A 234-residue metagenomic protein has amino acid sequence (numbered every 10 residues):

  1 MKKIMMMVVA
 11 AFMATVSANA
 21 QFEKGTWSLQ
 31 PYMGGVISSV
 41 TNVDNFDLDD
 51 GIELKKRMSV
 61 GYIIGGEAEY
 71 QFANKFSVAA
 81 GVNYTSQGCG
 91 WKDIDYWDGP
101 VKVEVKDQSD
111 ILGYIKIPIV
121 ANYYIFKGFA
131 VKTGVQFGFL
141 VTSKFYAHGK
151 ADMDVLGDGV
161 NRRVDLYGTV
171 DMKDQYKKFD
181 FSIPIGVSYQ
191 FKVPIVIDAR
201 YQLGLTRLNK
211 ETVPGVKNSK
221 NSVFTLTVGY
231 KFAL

Functional and structural regions predicted by a protein language model:
M1-S28, Y32, V228, F232-L234: Bacterial Sec-dependent N-terminal signal peptides
Q21-E69, V78, F129, G149 (+3 more regions): Short glycine/proline- and aromatic-enriched beta-strand/turn motifs that initiate or cap beta-hairpins
G25, V82-Y84, K106: First exposed extracellular module after export/assembly in secreted or surface-exposed proteins
P31-G35, Y62-Y70, V82-Y84, I117-Y123 (+4 more regions): Residues on the lipid-exposed face of transmembrane beta-strands in outer-membrane beta-barrel proteins
S39-S59, S86-G113, L140-D180, T206-T225: Extracellular/periplasm-exposed beta-strand and loop segments of Gram-negative cell-envelope proteins, dominated by
K75-V78, G128-V131, V193-A199, L234: Repeated loop/turn-to-beta-strand initiation elements of outer-membrane beta-barrel proteins
I94-D95, I125, K132: Short terminal (N- or C-terminal) low-complexity/amphipathic segments
L112, V120, A130: Internal catalytic-core helix/loop-beta-alpha segment that presents or stabilizes conserved functional determinants
